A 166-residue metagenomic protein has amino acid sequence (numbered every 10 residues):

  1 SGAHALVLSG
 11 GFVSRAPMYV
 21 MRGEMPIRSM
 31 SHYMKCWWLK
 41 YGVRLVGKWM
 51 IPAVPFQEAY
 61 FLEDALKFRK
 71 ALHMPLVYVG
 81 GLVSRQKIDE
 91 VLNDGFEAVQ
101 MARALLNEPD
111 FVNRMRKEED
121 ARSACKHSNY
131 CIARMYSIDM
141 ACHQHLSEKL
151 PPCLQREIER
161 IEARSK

Functional and structural regions predicted by a protein language model:
S1-K166: Flavin-dependent oxidoreductase catalytic cores
